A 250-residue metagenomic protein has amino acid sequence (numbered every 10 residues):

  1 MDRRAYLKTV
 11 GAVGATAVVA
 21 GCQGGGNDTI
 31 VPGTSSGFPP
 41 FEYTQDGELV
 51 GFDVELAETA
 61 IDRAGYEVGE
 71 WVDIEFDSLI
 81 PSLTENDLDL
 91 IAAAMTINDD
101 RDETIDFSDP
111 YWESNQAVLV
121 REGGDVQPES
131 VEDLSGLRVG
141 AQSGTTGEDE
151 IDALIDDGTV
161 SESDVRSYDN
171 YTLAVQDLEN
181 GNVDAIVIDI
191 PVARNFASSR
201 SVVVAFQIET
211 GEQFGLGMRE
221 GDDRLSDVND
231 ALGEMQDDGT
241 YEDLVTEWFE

Functional and structural regions predicted by a protein language model:
A5-G21: N-terminal export signals
D28-A94: Extracytoplasmic small-molecule ligand-binding "clamshell" domains of the periplasmic binding protein/Venus flytrap
S35-S36, E113-V120, R194, S198-G233: Periplasmic-binding protein-like
S36-P39, L49-D62, A117-D169, I190-V192: Bilobed "Venus flytrap"/periplasmic-binding protein-like clamshell domains and structurally analogous long
V54-A64, G124, S143-T146, Q213-E250: Extended ligand-binding regions for polar small-molecule ligands
E67-I74, S78, T145-V165, N195 (+2 more regions): Ligand-binding clefts/hinges and TM-proximal coupling segments of bilobed small-molecule sensing domains
V72-V131: Acidic, polar ligand-binding/catalytic clefts
M95-E103, E150-A153, E179-T210: A ligand-binding cleft/hinge motif common to bilobed small-molecule-binding domains
